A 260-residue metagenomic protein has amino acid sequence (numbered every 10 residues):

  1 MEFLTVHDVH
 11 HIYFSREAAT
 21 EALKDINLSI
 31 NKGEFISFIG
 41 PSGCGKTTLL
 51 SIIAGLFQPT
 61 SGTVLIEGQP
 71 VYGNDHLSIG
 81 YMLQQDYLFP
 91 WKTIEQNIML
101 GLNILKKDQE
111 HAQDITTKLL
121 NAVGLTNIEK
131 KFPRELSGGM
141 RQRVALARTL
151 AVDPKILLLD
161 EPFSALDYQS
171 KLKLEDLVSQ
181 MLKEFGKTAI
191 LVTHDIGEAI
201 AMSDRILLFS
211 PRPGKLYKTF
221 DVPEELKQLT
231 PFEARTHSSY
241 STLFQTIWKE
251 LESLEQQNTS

Functional and structural regions predicted by a protein language model:
I39-P41: The feature captures the beta-strand-to-loop junction immediately N-terminal to the Walker
A54: Helix-to-loop junction immediately C-terminal to a conserved catalytic motif
G62-N74: Conserved ABC transporter NBD signature motif
E95-N103, Q113, D221: Short helical segment in ABC ATPase nucleotide-binding domains corresponding to the A-loop/adjacent helical element
M99, E110-I128, Q180: Conserved ABC ATPase "signature" region
K131-R134, V152: Conserved signature/switch motifs of ABC ATPase nucleotide-binding domains
L146: Hydrophobic anchor residue at the start of the ABC signature
